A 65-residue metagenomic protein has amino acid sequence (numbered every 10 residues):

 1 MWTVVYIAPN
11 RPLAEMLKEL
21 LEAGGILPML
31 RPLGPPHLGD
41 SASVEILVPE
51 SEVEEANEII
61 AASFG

Functional and structural regions predicted by a protein language model:
M1-G65: Acidic/polar low-complexity segments and flexible, solvent-exposed patches
